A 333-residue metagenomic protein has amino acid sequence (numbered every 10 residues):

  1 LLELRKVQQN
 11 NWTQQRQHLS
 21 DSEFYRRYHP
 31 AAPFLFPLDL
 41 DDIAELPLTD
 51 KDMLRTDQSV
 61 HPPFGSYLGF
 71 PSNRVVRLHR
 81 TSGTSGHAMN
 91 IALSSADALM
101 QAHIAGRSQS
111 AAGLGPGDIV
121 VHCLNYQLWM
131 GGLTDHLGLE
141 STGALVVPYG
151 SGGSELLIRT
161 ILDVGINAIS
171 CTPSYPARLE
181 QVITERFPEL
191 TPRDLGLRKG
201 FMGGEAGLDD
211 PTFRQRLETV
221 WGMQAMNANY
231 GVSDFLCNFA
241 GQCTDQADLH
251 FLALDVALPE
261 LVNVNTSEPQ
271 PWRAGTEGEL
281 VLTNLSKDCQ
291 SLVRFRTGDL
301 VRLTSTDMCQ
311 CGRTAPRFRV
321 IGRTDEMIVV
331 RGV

Functional and structural regions predicted by a protein language model:
L1-Q17, T142-V333: Active-site glycine/GP-rich loop and adjacent strand/helix microenvironment that borders small-molecule binding pockets
L1-R80, G86-H103, S108-A111: Nucleotide 5′-phosphate-binding alpha/beta core
L19, T81-T84, V120, I169 (+1 more regions): Conserved S/T- and glycine-rich ATP-binding loop of Class I adenylate-forming
V75, A98, N125-Q127, S174: Short glycine-enriched loops at secondary-structure junctions
G86-L93, G117-L124, I166: Short acidic, glycine/Ser/Thr-rich loop/turn "cap" segments at secondary-structure junctions
N90-S94, L114, G131-T134, R159: Short, conserved acidic/polar surface loops in the N-terminal third of protein domains
A102-I119, S154-I166: Conserved ATP-dependent adenylate/AMP-binding module captured primarily in the ANL superfamily
G106, S110-T142: Conserved AMP-binding loop of ANL adenylate-forming enzymes
